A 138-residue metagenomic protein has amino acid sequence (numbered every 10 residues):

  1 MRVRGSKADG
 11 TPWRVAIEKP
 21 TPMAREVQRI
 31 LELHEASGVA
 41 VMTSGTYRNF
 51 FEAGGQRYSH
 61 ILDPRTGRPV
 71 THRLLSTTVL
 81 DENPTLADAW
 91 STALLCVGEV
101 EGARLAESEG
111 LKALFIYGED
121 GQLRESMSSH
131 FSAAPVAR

Functional and structural regions predicted by a protein language model:
M1-R138: Mature catalytic core of soluble alpha/beta enzymes
